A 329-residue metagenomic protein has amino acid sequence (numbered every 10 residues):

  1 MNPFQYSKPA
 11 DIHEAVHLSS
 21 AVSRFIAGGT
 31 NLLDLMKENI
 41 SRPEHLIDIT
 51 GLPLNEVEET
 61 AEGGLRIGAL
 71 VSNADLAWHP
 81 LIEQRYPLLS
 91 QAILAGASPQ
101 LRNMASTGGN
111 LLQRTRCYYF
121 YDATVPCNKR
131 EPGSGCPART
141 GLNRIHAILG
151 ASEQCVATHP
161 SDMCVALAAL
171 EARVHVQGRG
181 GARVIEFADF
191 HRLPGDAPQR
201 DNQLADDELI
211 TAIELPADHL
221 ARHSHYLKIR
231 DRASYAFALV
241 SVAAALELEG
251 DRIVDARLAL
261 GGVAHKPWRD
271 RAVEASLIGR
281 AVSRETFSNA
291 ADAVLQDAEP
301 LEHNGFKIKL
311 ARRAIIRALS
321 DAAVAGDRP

Functional and structural regions predicted by a protein language model:
M1-P329: C-terminal structural segment of proteins
